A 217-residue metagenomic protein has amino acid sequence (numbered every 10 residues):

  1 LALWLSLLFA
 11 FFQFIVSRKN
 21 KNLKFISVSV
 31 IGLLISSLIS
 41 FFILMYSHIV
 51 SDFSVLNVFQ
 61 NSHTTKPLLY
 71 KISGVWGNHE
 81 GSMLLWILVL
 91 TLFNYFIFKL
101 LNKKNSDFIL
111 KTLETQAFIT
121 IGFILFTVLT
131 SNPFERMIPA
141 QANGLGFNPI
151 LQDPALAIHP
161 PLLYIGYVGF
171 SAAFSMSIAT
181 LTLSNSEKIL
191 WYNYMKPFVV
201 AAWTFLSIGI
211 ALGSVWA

Functional and structural regions predicted by a protein language model:
L1-A217: Polytopic transmembrane helical bundles with strong interfacial aromatic enrichment
